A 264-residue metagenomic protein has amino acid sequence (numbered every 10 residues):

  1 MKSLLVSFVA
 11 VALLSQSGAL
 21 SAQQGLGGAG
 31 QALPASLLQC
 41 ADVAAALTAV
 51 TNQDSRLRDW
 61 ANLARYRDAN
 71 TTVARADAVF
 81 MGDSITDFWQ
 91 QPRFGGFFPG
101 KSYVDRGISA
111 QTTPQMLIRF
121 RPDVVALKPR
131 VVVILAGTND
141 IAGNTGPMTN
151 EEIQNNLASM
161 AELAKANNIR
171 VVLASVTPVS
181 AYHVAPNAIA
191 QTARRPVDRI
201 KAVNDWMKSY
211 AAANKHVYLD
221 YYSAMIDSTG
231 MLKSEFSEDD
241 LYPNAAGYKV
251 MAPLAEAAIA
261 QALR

Functional and structural regions predicted by a protein language model:
M1-F80, T86-D87, Q91, G96 (+4 more regions): N-terminal secretory targeting modules
L26-G27, G95-S102, L117-R264: Alpha-helical cap/lid subdomain in secreted, periplasmic, or secretory-pathway luminal O-acyl-processing enzymes
W60, A110-Q115, E151: Conserved phosphate-coordination/catalytic loops
M81, R106, L219-Y221: Hydrophobic residues at beta-strand termini and immediately following loops that shape nucleotide-binding pockets
M81-G82, L135: Active-site neighborhood of phospho(di)ester-bond hydrolases with catalytic His/Asp-centered motifs
S84, I108, T138-N139: Active-site metal-binding loops of divalent metal-dependent hydrolases
D87-Q90, T112-P114, D140-G143: Short active-site-adjacent helix-start/loop capping segments
S102-T112: A short beta-strand-loop structural module common to alpha/beta enzyme folds
